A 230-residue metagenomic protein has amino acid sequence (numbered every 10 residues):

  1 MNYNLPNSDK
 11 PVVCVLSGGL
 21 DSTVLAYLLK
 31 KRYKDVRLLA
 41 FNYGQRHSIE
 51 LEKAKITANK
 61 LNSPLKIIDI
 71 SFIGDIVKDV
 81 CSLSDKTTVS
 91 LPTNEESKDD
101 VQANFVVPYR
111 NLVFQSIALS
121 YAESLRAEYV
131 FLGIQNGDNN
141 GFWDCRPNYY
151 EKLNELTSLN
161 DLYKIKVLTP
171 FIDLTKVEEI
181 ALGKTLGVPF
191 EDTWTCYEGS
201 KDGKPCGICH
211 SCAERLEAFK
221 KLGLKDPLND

Functional and structural regions predicted by a protein language model:
M1-G187: ATP-dependent adenylation/nucleotidyltransferase module used to activate substrates
S116, D192-E217: Local cysteine-cluster metal-coordination motifs and their immediate loop/turn environment, predominantly Fe-S cluster
L132-D138, L186-G203, D226-D230: Short flexible/disordered coil segments
G141, K204, H210-D230: Iron-sulfur (Fe-S) cluster-binding segments and ferredoxin-like electron-carrier domains, especially [2Fe-2S]
S158, K184, V188, K201 (+2 more regions): A generic structural signal for secondary-structure junctions that act as hinges or helix/strand caps at the edges
